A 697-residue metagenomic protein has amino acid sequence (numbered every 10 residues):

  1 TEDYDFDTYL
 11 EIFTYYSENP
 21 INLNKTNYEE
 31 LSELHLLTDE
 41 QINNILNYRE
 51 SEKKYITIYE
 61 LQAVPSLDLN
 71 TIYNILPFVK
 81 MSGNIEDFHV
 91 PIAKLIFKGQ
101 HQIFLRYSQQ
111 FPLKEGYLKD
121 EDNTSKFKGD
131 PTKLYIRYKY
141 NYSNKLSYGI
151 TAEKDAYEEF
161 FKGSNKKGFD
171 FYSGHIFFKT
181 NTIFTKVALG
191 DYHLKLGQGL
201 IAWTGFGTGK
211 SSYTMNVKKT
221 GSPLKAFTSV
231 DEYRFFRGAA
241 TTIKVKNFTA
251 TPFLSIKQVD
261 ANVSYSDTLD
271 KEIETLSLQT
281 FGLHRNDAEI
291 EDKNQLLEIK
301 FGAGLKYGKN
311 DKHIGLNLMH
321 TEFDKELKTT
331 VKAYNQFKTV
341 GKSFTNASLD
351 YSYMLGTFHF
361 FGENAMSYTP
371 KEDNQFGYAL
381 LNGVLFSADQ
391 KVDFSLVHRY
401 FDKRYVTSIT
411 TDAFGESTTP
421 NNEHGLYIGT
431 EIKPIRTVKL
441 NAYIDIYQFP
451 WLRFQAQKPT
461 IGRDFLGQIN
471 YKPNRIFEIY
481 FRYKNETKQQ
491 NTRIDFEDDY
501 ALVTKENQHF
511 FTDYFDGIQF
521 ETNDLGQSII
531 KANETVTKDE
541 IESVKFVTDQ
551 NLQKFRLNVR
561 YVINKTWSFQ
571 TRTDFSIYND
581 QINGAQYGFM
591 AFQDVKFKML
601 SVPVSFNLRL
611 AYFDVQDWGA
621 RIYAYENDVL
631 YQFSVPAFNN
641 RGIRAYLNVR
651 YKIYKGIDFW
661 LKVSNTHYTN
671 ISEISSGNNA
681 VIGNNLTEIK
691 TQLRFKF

Functional and structural regions predicted by a protein language model:
T1-K162, K167-F177, T182, D191-K195: Compositionally biased linear targeting/interaction segments
Q100-F104, K186, T249, H313 (+2 more regions): A residue-level signal for beta-strand positions that form part of recognition/binding surfaces within mature
G116, F160-K162, G199-A202, V263 (+2 more regions): A short acidic (Asp/Glu
T124-P131, R234-F236, I243, I290-F697: Exposed, low-structure sequence patches enriched in small/polar residues
P131-Y135, L254-K257, E431: Surface-exposed, well-ordered secondary-structure segments
S164-D260, F386-S408, V602-W618: Outer membrane beta-barrel
K166, Q198, A202-V230, Q258-I290 (+4 more regions): A subset of solvent-exposed loop/turn segments in beta-rich extracellular surface proteins, enriched in glycine
Y233-H284, N294-L296, K300-G304: Aromatic- and glycine-enriched pocket-lining scaffold segments that form the walls of small-molecule binding clefts
